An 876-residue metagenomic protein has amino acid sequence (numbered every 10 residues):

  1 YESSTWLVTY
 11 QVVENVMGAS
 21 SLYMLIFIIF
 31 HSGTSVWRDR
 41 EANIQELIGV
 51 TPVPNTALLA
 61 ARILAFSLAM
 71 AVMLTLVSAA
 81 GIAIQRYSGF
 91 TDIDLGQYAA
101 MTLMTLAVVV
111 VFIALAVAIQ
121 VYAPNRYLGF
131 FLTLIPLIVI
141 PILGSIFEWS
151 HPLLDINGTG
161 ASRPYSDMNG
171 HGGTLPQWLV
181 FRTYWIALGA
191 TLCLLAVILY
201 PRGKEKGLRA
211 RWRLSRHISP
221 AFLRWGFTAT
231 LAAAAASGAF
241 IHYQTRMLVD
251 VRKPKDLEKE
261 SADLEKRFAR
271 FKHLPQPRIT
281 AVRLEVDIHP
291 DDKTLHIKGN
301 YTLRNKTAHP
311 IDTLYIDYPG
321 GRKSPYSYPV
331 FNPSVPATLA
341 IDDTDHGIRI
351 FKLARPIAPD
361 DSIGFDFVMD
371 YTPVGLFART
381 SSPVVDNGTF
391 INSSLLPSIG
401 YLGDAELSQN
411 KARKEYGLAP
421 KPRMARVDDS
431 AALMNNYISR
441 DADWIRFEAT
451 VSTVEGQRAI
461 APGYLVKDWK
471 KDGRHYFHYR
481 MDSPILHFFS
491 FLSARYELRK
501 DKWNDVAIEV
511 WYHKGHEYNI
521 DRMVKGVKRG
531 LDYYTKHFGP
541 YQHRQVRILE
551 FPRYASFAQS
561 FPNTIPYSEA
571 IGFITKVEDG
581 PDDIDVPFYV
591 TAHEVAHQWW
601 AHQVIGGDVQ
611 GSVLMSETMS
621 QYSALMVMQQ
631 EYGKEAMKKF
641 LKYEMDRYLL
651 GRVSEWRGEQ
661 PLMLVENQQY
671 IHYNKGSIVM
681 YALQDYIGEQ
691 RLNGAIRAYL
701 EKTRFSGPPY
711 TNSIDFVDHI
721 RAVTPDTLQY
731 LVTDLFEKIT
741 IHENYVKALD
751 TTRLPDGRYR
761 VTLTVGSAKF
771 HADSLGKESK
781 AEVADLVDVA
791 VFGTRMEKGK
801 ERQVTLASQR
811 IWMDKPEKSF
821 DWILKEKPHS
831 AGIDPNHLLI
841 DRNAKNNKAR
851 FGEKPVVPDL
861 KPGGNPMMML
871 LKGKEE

Functional and structural regions predicted by a protein language model:
Y1, T228, A232-H242, K421-A592 (+2 more regions): Hydrophobic helix-coil surface modules that form long, contiguous segments used for peptide/substrate interaction
S4-I26, A60-Y127, P164-D167, T174-Q177: Secretory targeting signals
N55, A60-R62, K528, Y533 (+2 more regions): Zinc-dependent metallopeptidase catalytic helix centered on the HExxH motif and its immediate flanking segment
I93, E617-I687, F705-P708: Acidic/His/Gly-enriched intrinsically disordered linker/tail segments that often contain short helix/coil "MoRF-like"
H217, A221-T294, N410-M424, M434-D441 (+1 more regions): N-terminal, polar/Ser/Thr-rich
P254-F268, H273, D366-F489, R657 (+1 more regions): Extended, low-hydrophobicity, Ser/Thr/Pro/Gly-biased non-transmembrane segments
I311, R322-F390, N435-S439, W812-P828 (+2 more regions): A surface-exposed beta-strand-loop module
P540-Q542, Q669-L763: Amphipathic alpha-helical substructures
